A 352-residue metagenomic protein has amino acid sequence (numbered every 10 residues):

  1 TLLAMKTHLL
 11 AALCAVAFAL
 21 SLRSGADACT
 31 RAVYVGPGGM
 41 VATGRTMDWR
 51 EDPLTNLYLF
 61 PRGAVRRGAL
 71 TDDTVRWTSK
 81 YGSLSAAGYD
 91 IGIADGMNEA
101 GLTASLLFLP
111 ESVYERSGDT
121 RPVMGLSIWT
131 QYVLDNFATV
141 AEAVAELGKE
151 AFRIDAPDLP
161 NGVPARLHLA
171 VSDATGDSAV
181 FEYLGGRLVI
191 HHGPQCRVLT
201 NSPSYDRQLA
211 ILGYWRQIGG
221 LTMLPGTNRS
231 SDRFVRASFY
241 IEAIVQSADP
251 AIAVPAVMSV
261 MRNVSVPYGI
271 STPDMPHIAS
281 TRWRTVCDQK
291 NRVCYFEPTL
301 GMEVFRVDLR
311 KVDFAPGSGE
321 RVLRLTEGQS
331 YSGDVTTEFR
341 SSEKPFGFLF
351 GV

Functional and structural regions predicted by a protein language model:
L2-A12: Bacterial N-terminal signal peptides that target proteins for export
A11-S21: Bacterial N-terminal signal peptides
D27-R121, I154: A contiguous strand-loop segment
D27-V33, P37-A42, N56, D155-P157 (+3 more regions): C-terminus-biased signal that marks the final domain/tail of proteins
A42-G44, T103-L106, A170-S172, V180 (+1 more regions): Structural recognition of the beta-strand scaffold that forms the well-ordered cores of secreted hydrolase catalytic
L59-V75, E111-R153, S318-Q329: Compact, glycine/acidic-enriched structural inserts
E99-A100, L134-E142, S247-A253, Q289-N291: A short, structured loop/turn motif at beta-sheet edges
K149-R187: Catalytic cofactor-binding cores of redox enzymes
